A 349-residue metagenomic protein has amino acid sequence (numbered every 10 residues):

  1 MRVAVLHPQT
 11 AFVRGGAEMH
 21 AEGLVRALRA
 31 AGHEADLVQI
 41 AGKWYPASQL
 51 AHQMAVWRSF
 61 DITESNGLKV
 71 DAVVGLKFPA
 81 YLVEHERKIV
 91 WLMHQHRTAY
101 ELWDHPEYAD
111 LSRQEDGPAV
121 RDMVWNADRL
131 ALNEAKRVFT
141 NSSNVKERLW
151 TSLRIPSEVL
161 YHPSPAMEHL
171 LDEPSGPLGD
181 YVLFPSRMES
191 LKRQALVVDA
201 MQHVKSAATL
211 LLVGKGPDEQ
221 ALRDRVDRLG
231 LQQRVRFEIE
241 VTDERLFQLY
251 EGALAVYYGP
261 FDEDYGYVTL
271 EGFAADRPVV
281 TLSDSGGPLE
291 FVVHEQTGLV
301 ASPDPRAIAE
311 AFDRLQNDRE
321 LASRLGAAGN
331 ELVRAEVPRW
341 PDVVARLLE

Functional and structural regions predicted by a protein language model:
A109-V138, K146: Membrane-proximal helix-turn-helix segments that form the acceptor-binding/catalytic region of lipid-linked
L171-K205, L211: Conserved donor-binding/catalytic core segment of Leloir-type glycosyltransferases
R223-V241: Nucleotide-activated donor-binding/catalytic signature segment of Leloir-type glycosyltransferases, i.e., the conserved
E240-V241, Q248-A253, F273: Short alpha-helical donor nucleotide-sugar binding micro-motif in glycosyltransferases
F261: Aromatic "clamp/platform" in nucleotide-sugar-dependent glycosyltransferases that forms part of the donor/acceptor
P278-L282: Short hydrophobic beta-strand element within catalytic cores of glycosyltransferases and related nucleotide-activated
S283, H294-E295, L299-R306, R314-R319: Conserved acidic donor-binding segment of nucleotide-sugar-dependent glycosyltransferases
A307-E310, R314, L321-A335, D342: A short, well-ordered alpha-helix in the C-terminal region of glycosyltransferases
